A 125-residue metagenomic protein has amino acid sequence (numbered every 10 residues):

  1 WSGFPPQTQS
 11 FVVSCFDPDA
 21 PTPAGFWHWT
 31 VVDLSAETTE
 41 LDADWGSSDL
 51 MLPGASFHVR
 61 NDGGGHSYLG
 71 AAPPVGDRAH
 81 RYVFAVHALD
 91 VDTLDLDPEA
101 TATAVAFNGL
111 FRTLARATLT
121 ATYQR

Functional and structural regions predicted by a protein language model:
W1-R125: N-terminus-centered regions that define maturation/targeting leaders and the start of the first functional domain
